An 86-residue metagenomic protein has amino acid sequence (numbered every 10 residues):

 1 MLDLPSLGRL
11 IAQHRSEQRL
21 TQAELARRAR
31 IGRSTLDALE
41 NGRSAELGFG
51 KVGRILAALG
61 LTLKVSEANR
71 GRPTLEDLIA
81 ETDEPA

Functional and structural regions predicted by a protein language model:
M1-S6: A detector for short, charged/polar N-terminal pre-domain segments
L7, A29-G32: Short N-terminal alpha-helical targeting/association segments
L10-A26: Short basic helix-loop element that most often maps to the first helix and adjoining turn of HTH DNA-binding modules
I31-A45: Recognition helix of helix-turn-helix/homeodomain-like DNA-binding domains that insert into the DNA major groove
E46-F49, R72: Structural motif corresponding to alpha-helix initiation and N-cap regions
F49-V65: DNA major-groove recognition helix of helix-turn-helix/homeodomain DNA-binding modules
K64-A86: Short, charged recognition helix plus adjacent turn of helix-turn-helix-like nucleic-acid-binding domains
